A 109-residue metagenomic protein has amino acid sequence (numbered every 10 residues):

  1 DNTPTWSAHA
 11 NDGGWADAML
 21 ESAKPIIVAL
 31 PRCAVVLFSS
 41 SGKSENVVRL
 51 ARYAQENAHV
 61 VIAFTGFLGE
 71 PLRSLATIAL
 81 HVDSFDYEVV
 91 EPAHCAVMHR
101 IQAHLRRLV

Functional and structural regions predicted by a protein language model:
D1-V109: Glycine-rich phosphate-binding loops that contact phosphosugars or nucleotide phosphates
